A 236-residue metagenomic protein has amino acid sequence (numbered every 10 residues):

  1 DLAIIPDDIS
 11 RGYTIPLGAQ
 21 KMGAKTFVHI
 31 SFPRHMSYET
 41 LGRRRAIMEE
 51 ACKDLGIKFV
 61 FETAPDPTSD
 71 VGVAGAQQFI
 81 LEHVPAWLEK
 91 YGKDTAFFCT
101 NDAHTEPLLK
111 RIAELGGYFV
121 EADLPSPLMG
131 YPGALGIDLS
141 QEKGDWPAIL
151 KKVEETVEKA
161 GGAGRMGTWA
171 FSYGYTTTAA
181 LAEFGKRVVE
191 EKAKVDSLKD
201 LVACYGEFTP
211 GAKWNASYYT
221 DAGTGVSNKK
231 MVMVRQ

Functional and structural regions predicted by a protein language model:
D1-I9: Flexible loop/hinge segments that line or gate small-molecule binding clefts
D1-L2, K25-I30, T95-F97, V120: Hydrophobic beta-strand segments of well-ordered beta-sheets in folded domains
D8-F61, G185, A203: An alpha-beta-alpha
G12, L41-A46, A76-P85, T178 (+1 more regions): Well-ordered, non-membrane alpha-helical segments in soluble/globular domains
A19-G23, S31, C52-G56, Y91 (+3 more regions): Sec/Tat-exported extracytoplasmic proteins
M48, V60, D66-E142: Hydrophobic alpha-helical
A64-V71, C204-P210: Acidic helix-start/capping segments at beta-turn-to-alpha-helix junctions
W146-Q236: Hinge/cleft segment of the Venus flytrap/periplasmic-binding protein
